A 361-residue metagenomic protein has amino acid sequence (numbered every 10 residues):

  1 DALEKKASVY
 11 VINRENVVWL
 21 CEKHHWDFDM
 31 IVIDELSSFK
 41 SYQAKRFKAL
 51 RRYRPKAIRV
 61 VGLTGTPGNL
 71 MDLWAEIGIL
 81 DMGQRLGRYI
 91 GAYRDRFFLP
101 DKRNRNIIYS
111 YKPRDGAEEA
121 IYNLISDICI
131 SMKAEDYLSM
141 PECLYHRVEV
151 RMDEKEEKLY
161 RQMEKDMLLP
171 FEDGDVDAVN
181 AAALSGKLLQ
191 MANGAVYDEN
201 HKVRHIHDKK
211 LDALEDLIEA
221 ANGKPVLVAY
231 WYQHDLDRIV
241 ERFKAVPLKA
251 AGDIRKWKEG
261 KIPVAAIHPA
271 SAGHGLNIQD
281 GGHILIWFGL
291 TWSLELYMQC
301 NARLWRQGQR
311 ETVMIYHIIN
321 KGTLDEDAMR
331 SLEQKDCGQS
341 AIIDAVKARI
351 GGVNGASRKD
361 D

Functional and structural regions predicted by a protein language model:
A2-M30: Conserved helix/coil segment N-terminal to the catalytic DExD/H
K6-A7, F28, R54-I58, I77 (+2 more regions): Short, well-ordered alpha-helix to beta-strand connector turns
V11-I12, R59-G65, A265-I267: Structural recognition of the conserved hydrophobic beta-strand(s) that form the central parallel beta-sheet of P-loop
N13, F39, L236, V246-K335: Conserved RecA-like P-loop NTPase helicase motor core
M30, F47-A134, Q309-T312: Conserved P-loop NTPase motor "coupling/switch" region that bridges the ATPase
D34-E35: Walker B catalytic acidic pair
S38-R51, L294: Substrate-gripping "pore-loop 1 plus following alpha2 helix"
S139-G281, I343-D361: Conserved Helicase C-terminal RecA-like lobe
